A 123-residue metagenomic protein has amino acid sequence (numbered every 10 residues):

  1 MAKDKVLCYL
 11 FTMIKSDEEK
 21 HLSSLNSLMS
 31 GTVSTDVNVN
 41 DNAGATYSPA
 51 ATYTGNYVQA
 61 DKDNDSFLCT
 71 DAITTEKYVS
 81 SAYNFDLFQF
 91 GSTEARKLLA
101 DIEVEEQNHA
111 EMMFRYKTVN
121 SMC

Functional and structural regions predicted by a protein language model:
M1, P49-A100: Acidic/histidine-rich alpha-helical segments that form the ligand environment of transition-metal centers
V6-Y47, Q107-S121: Conserved alpha-helical segments that form or flank metal/cofactor-binding pockets of metalloenzymes
